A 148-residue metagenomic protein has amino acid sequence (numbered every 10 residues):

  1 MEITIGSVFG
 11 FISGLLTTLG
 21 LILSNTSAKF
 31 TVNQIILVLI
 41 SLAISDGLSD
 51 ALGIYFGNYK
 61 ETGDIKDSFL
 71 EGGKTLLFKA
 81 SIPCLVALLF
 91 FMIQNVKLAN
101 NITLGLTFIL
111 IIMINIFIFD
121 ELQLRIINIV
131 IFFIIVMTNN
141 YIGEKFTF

Functional and structural regions predicted by a protein language model:
M1-F148: Multi-pass alpha-helical transmembrane bundle typical of ion/small-solute transporters and intramembrane aspartyl
